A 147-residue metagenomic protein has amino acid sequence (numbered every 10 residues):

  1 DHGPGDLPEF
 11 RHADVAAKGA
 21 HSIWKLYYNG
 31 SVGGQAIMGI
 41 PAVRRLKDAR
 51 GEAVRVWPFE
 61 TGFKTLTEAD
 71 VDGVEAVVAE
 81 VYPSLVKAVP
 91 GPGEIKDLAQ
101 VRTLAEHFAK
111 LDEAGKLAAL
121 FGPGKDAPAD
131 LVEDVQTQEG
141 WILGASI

Functional and structural regions predicted by a protein language model:
D1-I147: RNase H-like (RuvC/DEDD) metal-dependent nuclease/polynucleotide-processing core
